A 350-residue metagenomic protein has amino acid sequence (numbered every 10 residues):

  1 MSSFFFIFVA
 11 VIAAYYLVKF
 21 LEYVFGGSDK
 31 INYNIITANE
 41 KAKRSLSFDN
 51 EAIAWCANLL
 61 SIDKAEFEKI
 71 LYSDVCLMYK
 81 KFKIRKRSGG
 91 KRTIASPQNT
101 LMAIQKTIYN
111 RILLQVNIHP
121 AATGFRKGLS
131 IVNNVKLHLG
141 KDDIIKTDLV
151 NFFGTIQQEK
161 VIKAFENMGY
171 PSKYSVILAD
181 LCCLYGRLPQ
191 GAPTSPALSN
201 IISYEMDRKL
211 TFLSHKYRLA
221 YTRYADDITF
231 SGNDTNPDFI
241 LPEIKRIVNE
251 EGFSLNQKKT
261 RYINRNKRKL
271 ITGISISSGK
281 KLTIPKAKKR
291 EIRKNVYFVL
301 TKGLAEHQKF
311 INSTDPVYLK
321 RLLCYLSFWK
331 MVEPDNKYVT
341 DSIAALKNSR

Functional and structural regions predicted by a protein language model:
F4-I84, I94-T147, F152-M168, A179-Y185 (+3 more regions): Right-hand nucleic-acid polymerase module
K86-S88: Short acidic, glycine-rich loop/turn motifs
K91: ATP-binding glycine-rich loop module of kinase domains
K146-V150, G191, S195, Y217-N233: Catalytic palm active-site di-aspartate
V176: A short, basic-hydrophobic beta/loop patch
F212, K216: Conserved helix-loop functional segments at active or binding sites
